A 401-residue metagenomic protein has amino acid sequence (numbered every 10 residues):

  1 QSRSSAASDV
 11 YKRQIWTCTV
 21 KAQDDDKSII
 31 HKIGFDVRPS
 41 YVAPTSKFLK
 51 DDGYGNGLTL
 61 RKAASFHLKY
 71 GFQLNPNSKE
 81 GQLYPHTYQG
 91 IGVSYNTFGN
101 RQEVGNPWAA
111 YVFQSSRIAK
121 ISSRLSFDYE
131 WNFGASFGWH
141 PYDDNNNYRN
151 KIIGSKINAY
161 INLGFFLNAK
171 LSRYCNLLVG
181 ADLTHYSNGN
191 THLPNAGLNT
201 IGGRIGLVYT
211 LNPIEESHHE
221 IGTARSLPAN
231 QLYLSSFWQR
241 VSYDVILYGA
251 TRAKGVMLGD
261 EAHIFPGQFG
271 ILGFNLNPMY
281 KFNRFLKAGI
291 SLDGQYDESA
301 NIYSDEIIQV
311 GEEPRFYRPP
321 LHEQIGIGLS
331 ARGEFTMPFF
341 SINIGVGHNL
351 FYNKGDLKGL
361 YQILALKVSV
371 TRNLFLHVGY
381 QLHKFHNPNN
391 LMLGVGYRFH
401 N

Functional and structural regions predicted by a protein language model:
Q1-A7, Y11-Q14: Single conserved hydrophobic/aromatic residue that forms the stacking wall/gate of nucleotide- or nucleobase-binding
K27-I33, L83-Q89, S123-Y129, R173-L177 (+7 more regions): Outer-envelope beta-barrel architecture signal
I29, L60-F66, V104-A110, L125 (+8 more regions): Residues that define the transmembrane beta-barrel architecture of outer-membrane proteins
H31, V37-G57, N77-Q82, R124-I161 (+3 more regions): Outer-membrane beta-barrel translocator/channel fold
F35, L68-F72, V112-I118, W131-A135 (+9 more regions): Residues on the lipid-exposed face of transmembrane beta-strands in outer-membrane beta-barrel proteins
V37-A43, F72-L74, V93-G99, F133-P141 (+8 more regions): Transmembrane beta-strands of outer-membrane beta-barrel pores
A43, N77-K79, A169-L177, P213-S217 (+4 more regions): Repeated loop/turn-to-beta-strand initiation elements of outer-membrane beta-barrel proteins
N199-A224, P388-N401: Outer-membrane beta-barrel "beta-signal"
